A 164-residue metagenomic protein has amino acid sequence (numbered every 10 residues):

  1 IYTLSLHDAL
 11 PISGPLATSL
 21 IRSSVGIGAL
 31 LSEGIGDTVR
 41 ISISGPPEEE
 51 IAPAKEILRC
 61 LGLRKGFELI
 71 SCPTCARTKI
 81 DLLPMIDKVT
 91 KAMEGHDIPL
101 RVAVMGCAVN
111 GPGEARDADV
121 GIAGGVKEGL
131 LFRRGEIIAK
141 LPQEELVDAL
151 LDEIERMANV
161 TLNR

Functional and structural regions predicted by a protein language model:
I1-D8: Single conserved hydrophobic/aromatic residue that forms the stacking wall/gate of nucleotide- or nucleobase-binding
A9-P15, S42-P46, C75: Active-site beta-loop-alpha junctions enriched in small/polar residues
A17-S32: Conserved alpha/beta-domain cores
L30, C72, C107, A115 (+1 more regions): Conserved, mostly hydrophobic/aromatic
E33-P47, G124-I137: Glycine-rich phosphate-binding active-site loops on the catalytic face of alpha/beta enzymes
G45-L63, R133-D148: C-terminal helical cap(s) of enzyme catalytic domains, especially alpha/beta-barrels
R64-G106: Small-residue-enriched alpha-helical segments and adjacent helix-cap loops that form tight helix-helix packing
R116-D117, A123-K127, R134, L141-R164: Terminal leader/tail segments of proteins
